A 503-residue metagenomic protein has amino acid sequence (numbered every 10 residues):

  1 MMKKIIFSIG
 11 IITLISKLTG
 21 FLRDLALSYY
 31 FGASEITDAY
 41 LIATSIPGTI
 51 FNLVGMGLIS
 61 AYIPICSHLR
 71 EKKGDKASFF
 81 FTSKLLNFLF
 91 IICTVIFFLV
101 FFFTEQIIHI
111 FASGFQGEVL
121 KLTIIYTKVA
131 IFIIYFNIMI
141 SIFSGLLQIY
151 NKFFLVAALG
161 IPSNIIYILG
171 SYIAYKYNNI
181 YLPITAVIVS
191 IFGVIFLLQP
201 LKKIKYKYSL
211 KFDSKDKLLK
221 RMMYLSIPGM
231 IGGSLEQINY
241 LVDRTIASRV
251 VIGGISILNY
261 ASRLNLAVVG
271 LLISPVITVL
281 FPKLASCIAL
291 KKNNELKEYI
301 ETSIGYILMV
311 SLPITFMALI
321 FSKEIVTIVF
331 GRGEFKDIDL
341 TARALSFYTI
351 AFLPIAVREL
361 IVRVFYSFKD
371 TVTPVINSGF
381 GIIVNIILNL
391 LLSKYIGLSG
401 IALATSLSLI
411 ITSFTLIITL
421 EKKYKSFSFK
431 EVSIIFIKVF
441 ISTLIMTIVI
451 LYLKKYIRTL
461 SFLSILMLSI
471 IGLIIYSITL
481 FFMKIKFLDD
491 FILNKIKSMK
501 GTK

Functional and structural regions predicted by a protein language model:
M2, L198-S234, K291-N294, K422-I437: Interhelical loop/hinge segments that connect adjacent transmembrane helices in multipass membrane
K3-I6, L41, D75-I91, V95 (+9 more regions): Interfacial transmembrane-helix starts/ends
I5-S28, G32, V189, G193 (+5 more regions): Transmembrane helical elements of multi-pass membrane transporters/channels
M56-K72, I273-K292, K297-I304, V362: Helix-loop junctions and terminal segments of transmembrane helices in multi-pass membrane transport/translocation
Q106-V129, L319-A351: Interfacial segments at transmembrane-helix termini and the short loops linking adjacent helices
Y135-A158, I350-F380, L391, Y395: Membrane-interface junctions at transmembrane-helix termini in multi-pass inner-membrane proteins
F154, I161-I195, V372, G379-F414 (+2 more regions): Membrane-interface helix-loop junctions in multi-pass transport and translocation proteins
L451-K503: Membrane-proximal transmembrane or re-entrant/amphipathic helices at the cytosolic face
